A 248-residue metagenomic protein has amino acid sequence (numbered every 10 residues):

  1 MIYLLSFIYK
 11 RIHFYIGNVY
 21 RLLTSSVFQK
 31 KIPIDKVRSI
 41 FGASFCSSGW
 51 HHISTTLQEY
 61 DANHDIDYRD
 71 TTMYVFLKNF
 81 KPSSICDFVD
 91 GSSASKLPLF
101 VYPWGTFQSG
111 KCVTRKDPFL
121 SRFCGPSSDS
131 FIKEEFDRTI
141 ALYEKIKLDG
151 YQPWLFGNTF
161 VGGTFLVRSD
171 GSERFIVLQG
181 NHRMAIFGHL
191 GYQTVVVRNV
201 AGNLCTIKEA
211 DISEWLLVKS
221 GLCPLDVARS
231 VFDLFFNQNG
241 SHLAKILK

Functional and structural regions predicted by a protein language model:
M1-S48, K219, P224-S230, Q238 (+1 more regions): Membrane-proximal basic amphipathic "stem/tether" segments
F7-Y9, I16, F107-I176: Short alpha-helix boundary/capping and kink motifs at helix termini
I34, W50, D70-M73, P82 (+3 more regions): Short amphipathic alpha-helical segments that mediate assembly, nucleic-acid/protein binding, or membrane association
K36-D61, Y68: Soluble, non-transmembrane catalytic domains of enzymes that act on hydrophobic metabolites at membranes
D65-C124, S128: Extended, charge-rich helix/loop segments that form flexible, surface "patches" used to engage negatively charged
W154, H189-Q193: Secondary-structure boundary elements
R168-L190: A sequence-level detector for short glycine-anchored, His/Arg-bearing signature motifs that mark catalytic or binding
V195-K248: Active-site or metal-binding loop neighborhoods of secreted/extracellular toxin and effector enzymes
